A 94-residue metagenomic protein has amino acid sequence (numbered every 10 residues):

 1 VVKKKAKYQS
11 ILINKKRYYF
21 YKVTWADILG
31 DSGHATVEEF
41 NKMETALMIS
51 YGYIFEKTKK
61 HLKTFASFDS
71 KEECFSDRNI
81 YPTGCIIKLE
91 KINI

Functional and structural regions predicted by a protein language model:
V2-I94: Conserved RNA-binding domains used in RNP assembly and mRNA/RNA metabolism
